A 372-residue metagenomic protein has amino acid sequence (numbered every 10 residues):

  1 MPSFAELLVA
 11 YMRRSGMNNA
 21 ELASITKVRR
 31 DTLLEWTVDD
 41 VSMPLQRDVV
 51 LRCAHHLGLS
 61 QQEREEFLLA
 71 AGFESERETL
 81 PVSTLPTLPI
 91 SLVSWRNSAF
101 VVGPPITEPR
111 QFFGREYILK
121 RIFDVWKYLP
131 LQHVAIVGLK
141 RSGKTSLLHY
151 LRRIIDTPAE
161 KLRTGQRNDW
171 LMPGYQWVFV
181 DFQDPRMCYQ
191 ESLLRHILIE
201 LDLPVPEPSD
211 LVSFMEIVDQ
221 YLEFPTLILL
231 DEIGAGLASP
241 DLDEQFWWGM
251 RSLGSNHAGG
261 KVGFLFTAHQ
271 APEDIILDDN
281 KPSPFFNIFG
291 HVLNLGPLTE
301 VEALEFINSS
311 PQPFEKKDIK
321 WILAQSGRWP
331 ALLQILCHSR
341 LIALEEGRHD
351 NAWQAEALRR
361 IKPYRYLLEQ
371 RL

Functional and structural regions predicted by a protein language model:
M1-I25, L51: A short, Lys/Arg-rich alpha-helix, primarily the initiator
K27-L45, R52, A70: Recognition helix of helix-turn-helix/homeodomain-like DNA-binding domains that insert into the DNA major groove
R47-V93: Short amphipathic recognition helices of helix-turn-helix/homeodomain-type DNA-binding modules
T87-I154, E160-R167: Walker A/P-loop-proximal flanking segment of P-loop NTPase domains
H133, V212-A271, D279-K281: Conserved Walker B catalytic segment
G174-P206: Conserved NTP-binding/hydrolysis module of P-loop NTPases
G290-D318: Conserved small helical "lid"/interfacial subdomain of P-loop NTPases
L304, Q312-L372: Winged-helix-like regulatory helical subdomains adjacent to P-loop NTPase cores
